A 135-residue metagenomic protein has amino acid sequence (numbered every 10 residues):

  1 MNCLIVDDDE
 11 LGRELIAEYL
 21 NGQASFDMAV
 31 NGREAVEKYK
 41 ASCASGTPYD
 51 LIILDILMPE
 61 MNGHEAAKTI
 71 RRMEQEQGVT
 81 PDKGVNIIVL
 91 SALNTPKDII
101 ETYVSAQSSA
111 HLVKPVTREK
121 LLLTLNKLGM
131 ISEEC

Functional and structural regions predicted by a protein language model:
V6-D7, A29, I52: Conserved sequence signature across two-component system core domains
E10-M28, A106: Two-component/phosphorelay signaling modules centered on CheY-like receiver
M28-A41, G63: Helix N-cap/capping motif at the beta->alpha junctions
C43-I53: Active-site beta3 strand of CheY-like receiver
M58, I70: Receiver (REC) domain active-site loop signature in two-component systems and cognate sites in sensor histidine kinases
E65, Q77, D82-V85, N94-A110 (+2 more regions): Alpha4 helix (beta4-alpha4-beta5 surface) of REC/receiver domains from two-component response regulators
L90-S91: Hydrophobic/aromatic residues positioned on beta-strands within the core alpha/beta folds
V113-K114: A Lys-centered signature of the CheY-like receiver
